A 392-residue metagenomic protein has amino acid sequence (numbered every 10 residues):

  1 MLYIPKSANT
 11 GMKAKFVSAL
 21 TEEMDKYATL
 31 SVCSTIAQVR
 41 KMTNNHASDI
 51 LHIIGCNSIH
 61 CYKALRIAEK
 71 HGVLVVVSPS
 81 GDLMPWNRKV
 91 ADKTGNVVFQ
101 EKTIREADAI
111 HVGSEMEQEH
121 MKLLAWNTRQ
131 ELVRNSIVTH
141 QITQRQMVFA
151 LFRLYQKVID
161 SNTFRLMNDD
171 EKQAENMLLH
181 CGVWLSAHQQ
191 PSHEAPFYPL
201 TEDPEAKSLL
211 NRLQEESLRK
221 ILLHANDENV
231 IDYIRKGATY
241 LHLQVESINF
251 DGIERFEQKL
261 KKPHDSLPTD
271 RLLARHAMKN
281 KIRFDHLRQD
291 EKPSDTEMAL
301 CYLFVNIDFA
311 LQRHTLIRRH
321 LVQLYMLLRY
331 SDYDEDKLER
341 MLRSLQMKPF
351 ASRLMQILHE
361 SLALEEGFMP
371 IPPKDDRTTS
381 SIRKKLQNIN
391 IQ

Functional and structural regions predicted by a protein language model:
M1-A37, R105, R145, F149: N-terminal subdomain of nucleotide-sugar transferases
A37, M116-E117, W126, R134-I142 (+1 more regions): Short beta-strand->alpha-helix junction loop in the catalytic core of nucleotide-activated group-transfer enzymes
K41-C61, V73-S78, H314: Short N-terminal targeting/anchoring amphipathic segment
I50, L65-P85, A109-H111: Active-site proximal beta-strand in glycosyltransferases
K93-I110: Membrane-proximal helix-turn-helix segments that form the acceptor-binding/catalytic region of lipid-linked
R105-Q130: A short, active-site helix/loop in glycosyltransferases that binds the activated sugar's phosphate group
V133-I137, I142-N168: C-terminal alpha-helical cap of glycosyltransferases
S161-Q392: Conserved NTP-donor binding/palm subdomain of two-metal-ion nucleotidyltransferases/polymerases, i.e., the charged
